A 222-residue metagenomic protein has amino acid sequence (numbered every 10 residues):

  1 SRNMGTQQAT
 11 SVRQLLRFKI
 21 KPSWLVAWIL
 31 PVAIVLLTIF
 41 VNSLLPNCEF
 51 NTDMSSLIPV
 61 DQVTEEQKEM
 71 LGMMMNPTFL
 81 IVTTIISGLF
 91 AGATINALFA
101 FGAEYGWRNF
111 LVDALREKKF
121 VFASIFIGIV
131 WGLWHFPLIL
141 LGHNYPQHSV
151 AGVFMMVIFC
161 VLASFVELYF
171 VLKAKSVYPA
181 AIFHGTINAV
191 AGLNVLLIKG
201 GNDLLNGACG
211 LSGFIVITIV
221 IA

Functional and structural regions predicted by a protein language model:
S1-I29, V41-D61, F99, A222: Membrane-helix interface linkers and caps
L25-C48, L168-H184: Hydrophobic alpha-helical membrane-insertion segments
W28, L89, A93, A97 (+6 more regions): Residue-level signature of the transmembrane alpha-helical core of multi-pass small-molecule transporters
V32-L37, I129-P137, G185-L196: Aromatic-anchored segments of alpha-helical transmembrane domains
Q67-N96, G207-I215: Hydrophobic alpha-helical transmembrane segments
F101-G128, L172-S176: Membrane-interface helix/loop boundary segments of multi-pass membrane proteins
G128-V150: Membrane-helix boundary elements
S149-A151, F183-A222: C-terminal membrane module of polytopic membrane proteins
